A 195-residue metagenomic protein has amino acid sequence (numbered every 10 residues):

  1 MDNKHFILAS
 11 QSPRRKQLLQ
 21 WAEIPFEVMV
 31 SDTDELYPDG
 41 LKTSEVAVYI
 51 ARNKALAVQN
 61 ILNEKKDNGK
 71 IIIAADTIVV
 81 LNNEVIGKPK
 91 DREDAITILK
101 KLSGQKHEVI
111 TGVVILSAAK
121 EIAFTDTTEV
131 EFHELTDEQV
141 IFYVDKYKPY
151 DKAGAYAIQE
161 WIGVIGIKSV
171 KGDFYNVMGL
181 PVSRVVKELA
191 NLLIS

Functional and structural regions predicted by a protein language model:
D2-I24: N-terminal beta1-alpha1 ligand-phosphate binding loop
D2-I7, T43-S195: Anionic-ligand binding patches
A9-S12, S31, S103: Short linear Ser/Thr-Pro motifs
P13, T33, V182: Short, glycine/serine-rich, charged loops/turns that create anion-binding and catalytic segments at active sites
E23-G40, E121-A123, T127: Short glycine-rich, Thr/Ser-proximal phosphate-binding strand/loop in the N-terminal lobe of ATP-dependent enzymes
